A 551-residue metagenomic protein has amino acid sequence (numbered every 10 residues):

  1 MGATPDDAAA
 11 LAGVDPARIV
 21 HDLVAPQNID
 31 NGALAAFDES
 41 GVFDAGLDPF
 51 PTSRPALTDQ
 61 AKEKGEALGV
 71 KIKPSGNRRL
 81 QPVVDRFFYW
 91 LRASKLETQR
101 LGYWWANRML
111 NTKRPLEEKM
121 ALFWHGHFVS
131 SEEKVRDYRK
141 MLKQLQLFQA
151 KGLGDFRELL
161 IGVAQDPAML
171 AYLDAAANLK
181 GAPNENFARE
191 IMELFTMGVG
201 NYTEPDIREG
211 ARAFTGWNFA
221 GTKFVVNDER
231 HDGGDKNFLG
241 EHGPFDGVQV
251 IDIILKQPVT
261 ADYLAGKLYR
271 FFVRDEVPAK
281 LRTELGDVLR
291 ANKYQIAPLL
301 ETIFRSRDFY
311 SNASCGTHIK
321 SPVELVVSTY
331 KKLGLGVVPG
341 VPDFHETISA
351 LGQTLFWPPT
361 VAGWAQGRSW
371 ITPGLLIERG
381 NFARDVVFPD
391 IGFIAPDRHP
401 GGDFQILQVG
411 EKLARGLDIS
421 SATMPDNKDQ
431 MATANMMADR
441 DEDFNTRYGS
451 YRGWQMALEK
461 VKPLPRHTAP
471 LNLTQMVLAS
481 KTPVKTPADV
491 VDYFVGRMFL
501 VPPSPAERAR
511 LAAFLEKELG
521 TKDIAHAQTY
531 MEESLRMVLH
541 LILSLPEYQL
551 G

Functional and structural regions predicted by a protein language model:
M1, R78, A93-K95, K119 (+3 more regions): Short, compositionally biased low-complexity segments
M1-A10, H21-V24, F37-G41, F50 (+3 more regions): Flexible, low-complexity segments enriched for small/polar residues
P5-Q149: N-terminal accessory alpha/beta regions
I72-Y89, T98-W105, V129, D137-A350 (+1 more regions): Active-site substrate-binding loop specific to GH73 endo-beta-N-acetylglucosaminidase modules in bacterial autolysins
L96, N111-L116, A182, Y202 (+3 more regions): Structural motif
P115-K119, E132-D137, Y172, N312 (+2 more regions): Short, solvent-exposed secondary-structure capping/transition elements
W124, L159, V538: Hydrophobic/aromatic pocket-lining and membrane-interface residues
